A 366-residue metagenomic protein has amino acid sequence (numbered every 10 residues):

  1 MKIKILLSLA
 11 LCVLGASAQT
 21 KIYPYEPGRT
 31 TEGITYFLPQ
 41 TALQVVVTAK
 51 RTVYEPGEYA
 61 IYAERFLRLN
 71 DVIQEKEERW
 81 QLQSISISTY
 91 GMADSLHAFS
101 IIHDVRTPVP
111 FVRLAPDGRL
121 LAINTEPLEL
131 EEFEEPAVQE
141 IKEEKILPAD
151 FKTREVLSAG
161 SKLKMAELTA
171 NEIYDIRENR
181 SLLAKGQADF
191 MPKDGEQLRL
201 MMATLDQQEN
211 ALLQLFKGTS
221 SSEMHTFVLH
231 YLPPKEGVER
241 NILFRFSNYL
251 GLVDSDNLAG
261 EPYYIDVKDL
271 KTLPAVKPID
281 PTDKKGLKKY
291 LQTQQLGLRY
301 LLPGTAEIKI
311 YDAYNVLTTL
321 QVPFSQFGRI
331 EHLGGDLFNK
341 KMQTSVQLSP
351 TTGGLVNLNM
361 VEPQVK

Functional and structural regions predicted by a protein language model:
M1-K2, A18: Initiator methionine at the very start of the polypeptide chain
I3-L14: Sec-dependent N-terminal signal peptides
Q19-K366: N-terminal amphipathic/basic membrane-interacting segments and domains, especially the gasdermin N-terminal
